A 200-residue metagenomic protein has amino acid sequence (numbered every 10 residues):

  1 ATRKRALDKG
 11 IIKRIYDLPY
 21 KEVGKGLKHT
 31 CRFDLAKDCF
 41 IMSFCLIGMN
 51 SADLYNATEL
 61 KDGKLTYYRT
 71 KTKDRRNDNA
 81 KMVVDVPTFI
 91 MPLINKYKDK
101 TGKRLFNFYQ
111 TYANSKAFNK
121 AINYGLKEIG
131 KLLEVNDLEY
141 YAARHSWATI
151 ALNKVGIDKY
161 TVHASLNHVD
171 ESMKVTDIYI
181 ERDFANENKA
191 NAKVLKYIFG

Functional and structural regions predicted by a protein language model:
A1-S51: Basic, Lys/Arg- and aromatic-enriched nucleic-acid-binding interface segment
K9-I12, P87-N136: Active-site/catalytic core of tyrosine-dependent DNA strand-transfer enzymes
I12, F33-K37, N119, N123 (+1 more regions): Short, leucine-enriched amphipathic alpha-helices that occur as contiguous helical runs
G24-T30, T70-V83, F108-F118, V135-E139 (+1 more regions): Short, contiguous acidic/charged loop-to-helix segments that flank catalytic cores in large enzymes
I41, C45, M49-A52, A142-V169: C-terminal catalytic core of tyrosine-transesterase DNA break-rejoin enzymes
L46, Y55-K96: Conserved tyrosine-mediated DNA breakage-rejoining catalytic core shared by Y-recombinases
R69-K73, L166-F199: Catalytic-site neighborhood detector that most strongly recognizes the C-terminal catalytic loop/helix of tyrosine
V86, L126, A148-A151, V162 (+1 more regions): Hydrophobic, well-ordered secondary-structure elements that form the walls of internal hydrophobic environments
